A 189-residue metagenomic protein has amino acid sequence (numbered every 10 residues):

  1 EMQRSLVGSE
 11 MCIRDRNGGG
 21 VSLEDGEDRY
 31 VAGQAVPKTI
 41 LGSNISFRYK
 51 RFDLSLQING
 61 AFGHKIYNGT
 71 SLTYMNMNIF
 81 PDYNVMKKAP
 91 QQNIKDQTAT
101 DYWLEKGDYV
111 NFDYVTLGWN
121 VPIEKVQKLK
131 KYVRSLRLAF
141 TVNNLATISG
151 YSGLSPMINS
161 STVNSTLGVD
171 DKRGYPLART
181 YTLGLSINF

Functional and structural regions predicted by a protein language model:
E1-G8: Positively charged, low-complexity/disordered segments
S9-E10, R14-V36, N44, D53-D108 (+1 more regions): Surface-exposed, extracytoplasmic segments of Gram-negative outer-membrane nutrient-acquisition systems
G19, I123-L138: Short loop/turn motifs that connect adjacent beta-strands in outer-membrane beta-barrel proteins
T39, K50-F52, Y132-L136, R179-Y181: Outer-envelope beta-barrel architecture signal
R48, N59-A61, T141-L145, N188: Outer-membrane beta-barrel pore domains and translocons
R51-L54, E124-K125: Repeated loop/turn-to-beta-strand initiation elements of outer-membrane beta-barrel proteins
L56, L138-F140, L185: Membrane-embedded beta-strand positions of outer-membrane beta-barrel proteins
K95-A99, S149-F189: C-terminal beta-signal and terminal closure region of outer-membrane beta-barrel proteins
